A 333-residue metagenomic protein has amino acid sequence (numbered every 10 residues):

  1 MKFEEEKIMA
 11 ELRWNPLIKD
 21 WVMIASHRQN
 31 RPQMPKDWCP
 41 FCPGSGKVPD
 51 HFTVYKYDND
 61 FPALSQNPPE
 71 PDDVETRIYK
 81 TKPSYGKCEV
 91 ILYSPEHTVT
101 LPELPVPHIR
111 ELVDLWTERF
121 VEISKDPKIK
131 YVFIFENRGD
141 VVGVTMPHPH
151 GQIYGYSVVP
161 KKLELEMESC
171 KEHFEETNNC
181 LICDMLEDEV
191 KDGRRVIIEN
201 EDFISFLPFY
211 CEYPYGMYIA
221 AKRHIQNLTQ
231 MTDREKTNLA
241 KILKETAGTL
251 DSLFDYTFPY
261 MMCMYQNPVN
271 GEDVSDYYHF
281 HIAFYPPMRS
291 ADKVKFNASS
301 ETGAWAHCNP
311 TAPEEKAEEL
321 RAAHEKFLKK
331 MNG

Functional and structural regions predicted by a protein language model:
K2-H148, Y154-Q226, G248, P259-M262 (+1 more regions): Active-site microenvironments that recognize anionic phosphate/pyrophosphate groups
Q226-E235, L239-K244, D273: A contiguous, surface-exposed recognition patch within enzymatic or periplasmic domains that forms
N238-T257: Extended C-terminal subregions enriched in glycine
P268: An internal, amphipathic alpha-helical element
